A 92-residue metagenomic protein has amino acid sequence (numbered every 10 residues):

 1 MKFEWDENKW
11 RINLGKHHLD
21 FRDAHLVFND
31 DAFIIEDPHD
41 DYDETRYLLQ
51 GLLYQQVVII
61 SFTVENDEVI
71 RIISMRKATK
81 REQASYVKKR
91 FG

Functional and structural regions predicted by a protein language model:
M1-G92: Ribonuclease/tRNase effector modules and their secretory precursors
